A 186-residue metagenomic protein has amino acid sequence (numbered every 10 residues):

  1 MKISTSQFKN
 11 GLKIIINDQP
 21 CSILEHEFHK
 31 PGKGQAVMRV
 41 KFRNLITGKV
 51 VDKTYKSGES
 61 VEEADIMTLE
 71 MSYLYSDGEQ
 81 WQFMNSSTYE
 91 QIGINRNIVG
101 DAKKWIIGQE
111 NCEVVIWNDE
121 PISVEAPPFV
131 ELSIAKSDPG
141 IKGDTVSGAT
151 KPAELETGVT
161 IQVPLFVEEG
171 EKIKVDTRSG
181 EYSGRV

Functional and structural regions predicted by a protein language model:
K2-E156, T160-V186: Acidic-enriched and Gly/Ser
